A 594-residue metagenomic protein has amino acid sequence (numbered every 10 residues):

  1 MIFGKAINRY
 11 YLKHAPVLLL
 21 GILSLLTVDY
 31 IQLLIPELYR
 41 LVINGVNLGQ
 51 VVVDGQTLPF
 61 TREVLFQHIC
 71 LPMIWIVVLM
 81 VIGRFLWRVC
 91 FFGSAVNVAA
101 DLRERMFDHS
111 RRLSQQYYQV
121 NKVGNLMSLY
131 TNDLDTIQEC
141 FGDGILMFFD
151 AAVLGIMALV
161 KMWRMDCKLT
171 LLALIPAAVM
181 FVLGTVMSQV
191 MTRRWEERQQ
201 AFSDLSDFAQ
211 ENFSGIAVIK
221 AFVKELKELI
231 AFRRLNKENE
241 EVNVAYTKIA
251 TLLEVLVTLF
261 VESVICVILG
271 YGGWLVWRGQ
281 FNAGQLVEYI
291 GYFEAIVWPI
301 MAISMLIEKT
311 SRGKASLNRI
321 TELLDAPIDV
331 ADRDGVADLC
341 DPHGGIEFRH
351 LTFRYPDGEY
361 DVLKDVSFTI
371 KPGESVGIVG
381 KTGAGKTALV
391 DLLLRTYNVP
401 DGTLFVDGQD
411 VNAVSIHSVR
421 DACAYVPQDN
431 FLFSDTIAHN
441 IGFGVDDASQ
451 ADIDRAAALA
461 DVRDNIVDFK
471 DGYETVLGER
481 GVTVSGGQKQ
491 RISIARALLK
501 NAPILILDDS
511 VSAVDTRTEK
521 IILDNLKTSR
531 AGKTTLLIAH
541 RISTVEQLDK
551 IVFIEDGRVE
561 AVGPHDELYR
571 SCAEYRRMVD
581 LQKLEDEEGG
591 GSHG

Functional and structural regions predicted by a protein language model:
M1-I35, N47-P72, L86-F91, A95 (+10 more regions): Membrane-integrated ABC transporters
M1-N8, L12, L41-N47, F92-D135 (+4 more regions): Extended non-transmembrane interhelical loops and adjacent amphipathic helices of multipass membrane proteins
L12-K13, Q115-Q116, N132-F141, I145 (+8 more regions): An intracellular "coupling" helix at the cytosolic face of ABC transporter transmembrane type-1 domains
K13, V17-D29, M80, D143-E197 (+1 more regions): Transmembrane helices of ABC transporter permease
P16-L41, I69, M73, R88-F92 (+5 more regions): Alpha-helical segments in transporter systems
K161-I175, A245, I249-N318, L324: Helix-loop-helix
D329-D341: Pre-NBD coupling/linker segments of ABC/ABC-like ATPases
L339-G594: ABC-type nucleotide-binding domain
